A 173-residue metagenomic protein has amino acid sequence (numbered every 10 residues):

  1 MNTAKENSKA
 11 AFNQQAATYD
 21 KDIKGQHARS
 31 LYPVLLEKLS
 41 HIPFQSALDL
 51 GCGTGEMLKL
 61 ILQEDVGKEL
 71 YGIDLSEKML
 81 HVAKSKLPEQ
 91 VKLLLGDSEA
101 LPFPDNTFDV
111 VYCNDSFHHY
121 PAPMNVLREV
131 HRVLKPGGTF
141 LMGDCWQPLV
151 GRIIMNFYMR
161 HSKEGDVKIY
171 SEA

Functional and structural regions predicted by a protein language model:
M1-I42, E56-L60, M79-V82, M155: Conserved class I S-adenosyl-L-methionine
L48-L50, T54-A100: Class I SAM-dependent methyltransferase SAM/SAH-binding core
Y112: A conserved beta-strand element that flanks and buttresses the S-adenosyl-L-methionine
D115-S116: Short catalytic micro-motifs in class I SAM-dependent methyltransferases
M124-P136: A short glycine-rich, Lys/Arg-flanked "PGG" loop and its adjoining helix->strand segment in the class I
L141-K163: Conserved class I S-adenosyl-L-methionine
V167-A173: Short alpha-helix
